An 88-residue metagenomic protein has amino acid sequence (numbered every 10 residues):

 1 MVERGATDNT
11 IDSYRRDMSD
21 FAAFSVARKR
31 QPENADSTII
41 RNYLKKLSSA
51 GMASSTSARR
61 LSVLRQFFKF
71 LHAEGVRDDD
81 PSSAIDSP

Functional and structural regions predicted by a protein language model:
M1-N9, R15, S19-P88: N-terminal core-binding DNA-recognition domain of tyrosine recombinases/integrases
